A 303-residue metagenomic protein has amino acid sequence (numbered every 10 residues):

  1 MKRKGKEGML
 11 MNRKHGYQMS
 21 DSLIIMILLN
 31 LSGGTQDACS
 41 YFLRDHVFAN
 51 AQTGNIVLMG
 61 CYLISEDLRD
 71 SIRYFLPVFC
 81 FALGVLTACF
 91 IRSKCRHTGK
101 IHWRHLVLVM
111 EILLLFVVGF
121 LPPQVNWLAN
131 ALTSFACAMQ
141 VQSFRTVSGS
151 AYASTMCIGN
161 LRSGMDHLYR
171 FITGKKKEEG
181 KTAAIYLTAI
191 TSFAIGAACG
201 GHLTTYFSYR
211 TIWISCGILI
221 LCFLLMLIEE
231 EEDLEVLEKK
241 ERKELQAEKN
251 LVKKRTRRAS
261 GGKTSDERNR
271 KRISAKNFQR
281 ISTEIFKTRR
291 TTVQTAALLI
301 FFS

Functional and structural regions predicted by a protein language model:
K2-E248: Alpha-helical transmembrane segments of multi-pass membrane proteins
R3-G5, R242, R268, R272 (+1 more regions): Intrinsically disordered, glycine-rich low-complexity segments
R242, R257-R258, K263, R272 (+1 more regions): Arginine-selective low-complexity/disordered segments
L245, L251, L298-L299: Leucine-biased recognition of intrinsically disordered, low-complexity hydrophobic segments
N250, D266-N269, N277: Intrinsic-disorder-associated, low-complexity terminal segments enriched in Asp/Asn/His/Tyr and depleted of Lys/Arg
R255-T256, D266, E284: Ser/Thr/Pro/Gly-rich low-complexity, intrinsically disordered segments
T256, Q279, K287-I300: Positively charged N-terminal leader segments that act as targeting/secretion signals
S274-A275, T283: Cationic, amphipathic, low-complexity segments that mediate targeting or membrane/lipid association
